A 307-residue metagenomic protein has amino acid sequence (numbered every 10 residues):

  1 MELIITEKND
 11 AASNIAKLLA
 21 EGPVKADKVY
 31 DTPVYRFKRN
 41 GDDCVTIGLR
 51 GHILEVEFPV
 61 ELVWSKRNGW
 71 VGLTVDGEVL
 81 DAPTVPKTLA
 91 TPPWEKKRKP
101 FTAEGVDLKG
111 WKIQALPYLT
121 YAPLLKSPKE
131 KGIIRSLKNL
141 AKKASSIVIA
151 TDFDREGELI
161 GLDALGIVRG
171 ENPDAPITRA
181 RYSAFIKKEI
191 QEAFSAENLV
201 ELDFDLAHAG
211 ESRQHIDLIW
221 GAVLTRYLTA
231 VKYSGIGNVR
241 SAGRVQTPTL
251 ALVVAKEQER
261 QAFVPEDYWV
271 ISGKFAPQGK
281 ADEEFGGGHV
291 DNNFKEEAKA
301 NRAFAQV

Functional and structural regions predicted by a protein language model:
M1-Q214, L218-W220, G288-Q306: Intrinsically disordered, low-complexity regulatory segments
T6, D217-K295: Prokaryote-biased recognition of long, low-complexity C-terminal linker/tail segments that are poorly structured
